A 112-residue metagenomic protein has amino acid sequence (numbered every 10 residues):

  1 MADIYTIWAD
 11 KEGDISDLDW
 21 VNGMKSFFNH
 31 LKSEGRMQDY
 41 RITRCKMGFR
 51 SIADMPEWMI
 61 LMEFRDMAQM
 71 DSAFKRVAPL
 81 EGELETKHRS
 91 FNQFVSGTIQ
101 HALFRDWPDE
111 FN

Functional and structural regions predicted by a protein language model:
M1-L80, Q93-N112: Short S/T/G/P-rich N-terminal loop/turn motif that feeds into the first structured element of a domain
L84-F91: C-terminal structural segments of small proteins and small subunits
